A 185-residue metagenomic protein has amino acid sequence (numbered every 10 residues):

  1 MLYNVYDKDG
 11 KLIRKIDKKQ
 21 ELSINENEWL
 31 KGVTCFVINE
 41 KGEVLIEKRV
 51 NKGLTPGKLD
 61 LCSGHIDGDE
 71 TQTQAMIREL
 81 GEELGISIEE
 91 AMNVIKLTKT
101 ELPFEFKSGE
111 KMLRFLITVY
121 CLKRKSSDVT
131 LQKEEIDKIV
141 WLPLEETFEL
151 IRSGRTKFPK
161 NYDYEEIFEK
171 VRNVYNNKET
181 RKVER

Functional and structural regions predicted by a protein language model:
M1-T34, I38-E40: Acidic, metal-coordinating catalytic segment for phosphate/diphosphate chemistry, firing primarily on the Nudix
D9, N39-G42, V50, K123-D128 (+1 more regions): Short loop segments at secondary-structure junctions
K18-K19, V50, E135: Residue-level structural signal for beta-strand termini and adjacent loop
G32-H65: A glycine-rich, hydrophobic loop/mini-helix early in the fold
C35, C62, K96, T118-Y120: A structural signal for short, well-ordered beta-strand segments
I46, L61-L97: The catalytic Nudix box helix
T55-K58, G68, E101-F104, K111-R185: Nudix hydrolase/Nudix homology domain
